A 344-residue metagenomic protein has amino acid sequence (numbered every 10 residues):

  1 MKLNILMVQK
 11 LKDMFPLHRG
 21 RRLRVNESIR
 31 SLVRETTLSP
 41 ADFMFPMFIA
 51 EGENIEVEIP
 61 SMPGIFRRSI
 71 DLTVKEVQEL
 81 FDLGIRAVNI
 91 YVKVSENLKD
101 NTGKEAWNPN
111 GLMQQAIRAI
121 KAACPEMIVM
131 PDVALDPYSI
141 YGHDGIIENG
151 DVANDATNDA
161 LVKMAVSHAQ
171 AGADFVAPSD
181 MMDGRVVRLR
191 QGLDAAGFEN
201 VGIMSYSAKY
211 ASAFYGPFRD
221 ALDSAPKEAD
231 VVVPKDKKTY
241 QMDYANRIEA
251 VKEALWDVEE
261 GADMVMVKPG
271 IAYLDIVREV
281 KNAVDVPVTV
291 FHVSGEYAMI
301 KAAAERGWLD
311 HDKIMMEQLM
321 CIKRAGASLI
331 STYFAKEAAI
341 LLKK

Functional and structural regions predicted by a protein language model:
M1-Q9: N-terminal amphipathic/basic-hydrophobic helices that include classical n-h-c signal peptides and signal-anchor
V8-D71: An N-cap/entry alpha-helix motif that binds or orients negatively charged groups
E51-K344: Alpha/beta enzyme core
